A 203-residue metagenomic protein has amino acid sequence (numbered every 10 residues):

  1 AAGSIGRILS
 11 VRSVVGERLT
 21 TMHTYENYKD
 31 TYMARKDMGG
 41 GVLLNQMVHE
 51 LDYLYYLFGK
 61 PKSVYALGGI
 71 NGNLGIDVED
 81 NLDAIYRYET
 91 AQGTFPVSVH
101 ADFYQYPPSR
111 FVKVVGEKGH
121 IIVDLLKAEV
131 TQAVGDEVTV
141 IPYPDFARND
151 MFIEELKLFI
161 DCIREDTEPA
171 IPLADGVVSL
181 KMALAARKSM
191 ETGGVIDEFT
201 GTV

Functional and structural regions predicted by a protein language model:
A1-G75, G193: Predominantly a Rossmann-like dinucleotide-binding segment in NAD(P)-dependent oxidoreductases
A2-I5, Y88-Q92: Short helix-capping segments at alpha-helix termini
L9, D30, D80-L82, R110: Change "...and in nucleic-acid phosphodiester-cleaving endonucleases..." to "...and in nucleic-acid processing enzymes
N45, M151-E154, I171: Residue-level signal for the nucleotide or nucleotide-sugar donor/cofactor binding architecture
E50-L51, I153-K157, A183: A general structural signal for well-ordered alpha-helical segments in protein cores
N71-D80, Q92-E155: NAD(P)-dinucleotide binding in Rossmann-like oxidoreductases
A84-Y86: Short beta-strand scaffold segments in enzyme catalytic cores
E89-T90, D161-V203: C-terminal helix-rich "cap/oligomerization" subdomain common to oxidoreductases
